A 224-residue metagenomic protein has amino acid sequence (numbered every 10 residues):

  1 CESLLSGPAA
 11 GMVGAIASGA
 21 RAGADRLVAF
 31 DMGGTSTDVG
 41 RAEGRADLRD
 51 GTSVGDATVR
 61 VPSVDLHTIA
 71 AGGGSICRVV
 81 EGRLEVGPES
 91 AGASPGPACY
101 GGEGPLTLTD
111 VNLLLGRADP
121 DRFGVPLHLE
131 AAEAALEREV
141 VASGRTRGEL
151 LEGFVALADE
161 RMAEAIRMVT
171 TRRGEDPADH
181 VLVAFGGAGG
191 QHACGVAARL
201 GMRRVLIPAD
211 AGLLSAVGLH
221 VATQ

Functional and structural regions predicted by a protein language model:
C1-Q224: N-terminally biased helix-coil "hinge/interface" segments that flank
